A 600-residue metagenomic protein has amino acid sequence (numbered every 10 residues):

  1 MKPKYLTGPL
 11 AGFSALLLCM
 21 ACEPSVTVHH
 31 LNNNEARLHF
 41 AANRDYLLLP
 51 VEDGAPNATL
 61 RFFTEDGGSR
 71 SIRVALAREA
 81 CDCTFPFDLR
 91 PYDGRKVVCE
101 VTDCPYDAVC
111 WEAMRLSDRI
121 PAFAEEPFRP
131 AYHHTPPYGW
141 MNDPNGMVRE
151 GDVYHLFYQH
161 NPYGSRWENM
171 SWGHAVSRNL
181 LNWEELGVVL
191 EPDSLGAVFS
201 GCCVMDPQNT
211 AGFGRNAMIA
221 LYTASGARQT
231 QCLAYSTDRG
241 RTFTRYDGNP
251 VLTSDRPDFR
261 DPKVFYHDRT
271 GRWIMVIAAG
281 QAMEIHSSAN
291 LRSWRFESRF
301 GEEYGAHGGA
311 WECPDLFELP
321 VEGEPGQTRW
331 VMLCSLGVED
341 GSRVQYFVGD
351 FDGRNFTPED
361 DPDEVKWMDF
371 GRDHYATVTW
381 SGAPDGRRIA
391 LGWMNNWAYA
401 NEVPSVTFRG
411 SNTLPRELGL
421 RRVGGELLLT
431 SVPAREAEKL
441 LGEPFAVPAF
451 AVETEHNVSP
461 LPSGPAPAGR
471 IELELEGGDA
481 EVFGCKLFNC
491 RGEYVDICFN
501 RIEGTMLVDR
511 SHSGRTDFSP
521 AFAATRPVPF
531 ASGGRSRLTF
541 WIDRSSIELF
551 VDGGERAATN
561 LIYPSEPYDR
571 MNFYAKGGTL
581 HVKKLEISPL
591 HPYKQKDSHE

Functional and structural regions predicted by a protein language model:
A11-C19: Bacterial N-terminal signal peptides
V26-G68, F87-D103, S117-I120, G323-P325 (+1 more regions): Beta-rich accessory regions
L31-N33, R37, G68-D88, A108-N145 (+8 more regions): Surface loop/turn signatures of beta-propeller and other carbohydrate-active proteins
L49, C99-E100, D143-Y163, E185-V189 (+8 more regions): Hydrophobic core segments of beta-strands in well-ordered, beta-rich domains
A58-T59, A108-C110, W167-S171, R228-A234 (+2 more regions): Structural motif
T59, F63-E65, G151-D152, L156-L186: Beta-propeller domains
S177, S236-T237, I285-L291: Conserved Ser/Thr-centered positions that define the repeating blades of beta-propeller domains
